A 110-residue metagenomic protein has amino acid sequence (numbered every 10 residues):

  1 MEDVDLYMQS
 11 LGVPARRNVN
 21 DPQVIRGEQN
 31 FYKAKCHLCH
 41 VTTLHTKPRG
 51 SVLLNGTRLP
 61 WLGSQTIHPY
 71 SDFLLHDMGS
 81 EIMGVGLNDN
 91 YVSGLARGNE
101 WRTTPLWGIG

Functional and structural regions predicted by a protein language model:
M1-G110: Electron-transfer interface patches adjacent to heme c in soluble/periplasmic c-type cytochromes and di-/multiheme
